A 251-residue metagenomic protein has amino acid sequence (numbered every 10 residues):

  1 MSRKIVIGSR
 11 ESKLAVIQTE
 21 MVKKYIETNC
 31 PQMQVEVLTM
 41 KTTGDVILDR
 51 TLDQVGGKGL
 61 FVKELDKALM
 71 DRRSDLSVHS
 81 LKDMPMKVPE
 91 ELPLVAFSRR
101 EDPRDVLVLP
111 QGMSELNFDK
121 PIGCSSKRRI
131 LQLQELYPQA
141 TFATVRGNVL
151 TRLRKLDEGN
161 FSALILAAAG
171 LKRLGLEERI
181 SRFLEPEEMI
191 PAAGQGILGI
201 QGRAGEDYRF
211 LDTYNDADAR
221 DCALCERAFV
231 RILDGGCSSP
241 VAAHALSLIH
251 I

Functional and structural regions predicted by a protein language model:
S2-K41, V46-I47, Q54, I130 (+1 more regions): Small-molecule-sensing regulatory modules
R50-S74: Short, structured active-site "lid" loops
F61, H79, I165-A167: Short beta-strand and adjacent tight-turn residues that come in two discontinuous sequence segments and form the edges
S74-V78, S162-A163: Short, Asp-centered acidic motifs that coordinate Mg2+ and/or phosphate in catalytic or ligand-binding sites
L81-K82, E90-Q139: A conserved helix-loop-strand patch within extracytoplasmic ligand-binding domains of the periplasmic binding
L81-M84, A169-L171: Short glycine-rich anion-binding loops that position phosphate/pyrophosphate groups of nucleotides and phosphorylated
